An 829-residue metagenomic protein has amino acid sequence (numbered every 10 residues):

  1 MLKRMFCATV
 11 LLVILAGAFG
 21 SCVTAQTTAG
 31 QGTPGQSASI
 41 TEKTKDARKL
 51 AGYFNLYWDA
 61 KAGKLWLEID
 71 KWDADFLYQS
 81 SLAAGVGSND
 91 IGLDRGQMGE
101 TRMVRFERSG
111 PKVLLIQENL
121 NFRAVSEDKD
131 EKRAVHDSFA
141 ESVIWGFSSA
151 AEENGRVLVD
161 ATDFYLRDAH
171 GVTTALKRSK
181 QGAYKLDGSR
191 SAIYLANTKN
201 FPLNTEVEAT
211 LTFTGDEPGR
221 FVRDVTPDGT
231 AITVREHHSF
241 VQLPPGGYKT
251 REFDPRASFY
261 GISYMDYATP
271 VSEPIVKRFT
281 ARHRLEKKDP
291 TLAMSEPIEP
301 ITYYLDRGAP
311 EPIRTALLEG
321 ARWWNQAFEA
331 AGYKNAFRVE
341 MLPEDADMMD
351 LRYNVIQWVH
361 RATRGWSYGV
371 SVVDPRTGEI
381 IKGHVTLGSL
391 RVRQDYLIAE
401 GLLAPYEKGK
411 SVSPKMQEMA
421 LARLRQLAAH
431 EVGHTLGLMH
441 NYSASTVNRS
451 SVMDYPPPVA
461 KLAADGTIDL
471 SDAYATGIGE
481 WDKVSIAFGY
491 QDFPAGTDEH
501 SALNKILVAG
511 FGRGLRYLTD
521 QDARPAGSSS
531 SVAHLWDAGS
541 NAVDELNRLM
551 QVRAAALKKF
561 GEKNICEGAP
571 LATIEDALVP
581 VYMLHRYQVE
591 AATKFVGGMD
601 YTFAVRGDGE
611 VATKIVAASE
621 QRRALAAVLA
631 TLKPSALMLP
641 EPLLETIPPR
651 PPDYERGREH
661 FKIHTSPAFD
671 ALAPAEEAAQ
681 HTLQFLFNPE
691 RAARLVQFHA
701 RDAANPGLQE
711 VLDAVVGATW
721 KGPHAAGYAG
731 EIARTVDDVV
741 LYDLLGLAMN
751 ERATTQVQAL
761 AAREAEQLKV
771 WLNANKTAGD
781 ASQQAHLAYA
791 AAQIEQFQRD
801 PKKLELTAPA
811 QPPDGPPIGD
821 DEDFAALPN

Functional and structural regions predicted by a protein language model:
M1-T9: Bacterial N-terminal signal peptides that target proteins for export
A8-A18: Bacterial N-terminal signal peptides
Q26-A309, A327, A336, M341-Q394 (+5 more regions): Auxiliary tRNA-acceptor-end handling modules of aminoacyl-tRNA synthetases
K71, Q97, P274, R307 (+6 more regions): Soluble non-cytosolic domains of exported or imported proteins
R322-Y333, G433-H434, P458, E590: Sec-exported extracytoplasmic/periplasmic mature domains
M341-V359, A422-I478: The catalytic-center signature of Zn2+-dependent metalloproteases
V447-N829: Conserved catalytic/binding loops enriched for acidic/polar residues
